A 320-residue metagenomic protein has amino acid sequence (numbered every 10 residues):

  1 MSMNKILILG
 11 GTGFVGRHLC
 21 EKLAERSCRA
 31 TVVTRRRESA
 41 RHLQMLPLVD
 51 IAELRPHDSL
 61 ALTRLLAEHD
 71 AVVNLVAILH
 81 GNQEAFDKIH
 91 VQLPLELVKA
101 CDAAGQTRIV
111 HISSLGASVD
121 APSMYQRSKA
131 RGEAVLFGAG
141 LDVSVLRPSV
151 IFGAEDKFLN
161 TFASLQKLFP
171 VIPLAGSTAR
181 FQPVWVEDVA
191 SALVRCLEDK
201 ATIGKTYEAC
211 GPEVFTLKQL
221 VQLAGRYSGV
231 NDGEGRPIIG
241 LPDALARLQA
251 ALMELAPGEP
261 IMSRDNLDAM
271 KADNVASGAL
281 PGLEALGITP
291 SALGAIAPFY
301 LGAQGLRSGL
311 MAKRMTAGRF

Functional and structural regions predicted by a protein language model:
M3-R26: N-terminal Rossmann NAD(P)H-binding glycine-rich loop of SDR-like oxidoreductase domains
L9, V33, L75-V76, I109-L115 (+1 more regions): SDR active-site strand-loop-helix element
E38-A104, L115-V119: NAD(P)H-binding glycine-rich loop region in Rossmannoid oxidoreductase-like domains and their noncatalytic homologs
E133-K157, S164: Conserved beta-loop-beta element that borders a ligand/cofactor-binding pocket
K157-F158, G176-E198, G204-A209, Q219: Substrate-positioning beta->alpha
R180-E187, A209-Y227, G240-A251, T289-S291: Substrate-binding strand-loop-helix patch in Rossmann-like NAD(P)-dependent oxidoreductase/epimerase domains
G225-S277, A317-F320: Terminal hydrophobic/aromatic helix or amphipathic segment near a protein terminus
D273-F320: Amphipathic terminal alpha-helices
